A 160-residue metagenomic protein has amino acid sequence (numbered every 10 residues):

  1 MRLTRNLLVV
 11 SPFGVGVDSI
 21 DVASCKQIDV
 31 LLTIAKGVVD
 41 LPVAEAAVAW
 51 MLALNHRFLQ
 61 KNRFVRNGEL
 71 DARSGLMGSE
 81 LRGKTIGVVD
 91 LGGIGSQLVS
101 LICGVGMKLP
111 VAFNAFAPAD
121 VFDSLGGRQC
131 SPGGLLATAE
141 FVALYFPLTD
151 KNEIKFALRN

Functional and structural regions predicted by a protein language model:
M1-L31, A137, A157: An N-terminal-biased, well-structured beta-alpha scaffold segment characteristic of Rossmann-like dinucleotide-binding
G16-S19, I34, V38, G93: Residue-level detector of alpha-helix initiation sites
D18-S24, F58-L70, G106-K108, F116: Mobile beta-alpha loop/short-helix "lid" or hinge segments that flank ligand
S19, L32-I34, V111, S131: Hydrophobic residues in well-ordered beta-strands that form the structural core
S19-A23, P42-A46, V121-D123, A139-E140: Short, charged, surface-exposed secondary-structure boundary motifs
I28, K36-T85, S100: Phosphate-binding beta-alpha-beta segment of Rossmann-like dinucleotide-binding domains, i.e., the NAD(P)
G75-R159: Rossmann-like dinucleotide/phosphate-binding beta-alpha-beta segment
